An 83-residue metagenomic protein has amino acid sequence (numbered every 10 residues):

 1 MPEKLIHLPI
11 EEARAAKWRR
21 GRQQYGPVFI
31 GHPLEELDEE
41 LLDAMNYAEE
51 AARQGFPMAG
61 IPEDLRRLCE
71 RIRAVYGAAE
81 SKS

Functional and structural regions predicted by a protein language model:
M1-S83: Intrinsically disordered, low-complexity regulatory regions that flank transcription factor DNA-binding cores
